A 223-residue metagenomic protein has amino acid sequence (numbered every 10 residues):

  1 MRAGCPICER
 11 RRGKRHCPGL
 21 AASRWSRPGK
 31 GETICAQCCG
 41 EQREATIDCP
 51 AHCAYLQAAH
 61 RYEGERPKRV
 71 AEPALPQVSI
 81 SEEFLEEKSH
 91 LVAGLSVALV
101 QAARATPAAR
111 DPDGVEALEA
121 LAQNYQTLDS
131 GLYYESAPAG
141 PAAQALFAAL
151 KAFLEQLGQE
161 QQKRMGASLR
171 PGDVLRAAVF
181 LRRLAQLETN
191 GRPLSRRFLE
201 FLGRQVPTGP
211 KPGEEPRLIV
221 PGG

Functional and structural regions predicted by a protein language model:
M1-R69: N-terminal cysteine/histidine-rich coordination modules
D48, H52-G223: Long, charged interaction segments in nuclear RNA/chromatin-associated proteins
